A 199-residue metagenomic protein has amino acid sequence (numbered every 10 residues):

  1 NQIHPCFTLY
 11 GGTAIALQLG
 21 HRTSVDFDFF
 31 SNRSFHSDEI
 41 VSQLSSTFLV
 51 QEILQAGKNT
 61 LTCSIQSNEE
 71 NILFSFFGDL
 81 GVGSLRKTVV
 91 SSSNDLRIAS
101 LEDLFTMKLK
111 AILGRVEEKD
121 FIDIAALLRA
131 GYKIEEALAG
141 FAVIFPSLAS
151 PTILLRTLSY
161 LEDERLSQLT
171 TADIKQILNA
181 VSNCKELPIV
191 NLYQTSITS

Functional and structural regions predicted by a protein language model:
N1-S199: Compositionally biased terminal segments of proteins
